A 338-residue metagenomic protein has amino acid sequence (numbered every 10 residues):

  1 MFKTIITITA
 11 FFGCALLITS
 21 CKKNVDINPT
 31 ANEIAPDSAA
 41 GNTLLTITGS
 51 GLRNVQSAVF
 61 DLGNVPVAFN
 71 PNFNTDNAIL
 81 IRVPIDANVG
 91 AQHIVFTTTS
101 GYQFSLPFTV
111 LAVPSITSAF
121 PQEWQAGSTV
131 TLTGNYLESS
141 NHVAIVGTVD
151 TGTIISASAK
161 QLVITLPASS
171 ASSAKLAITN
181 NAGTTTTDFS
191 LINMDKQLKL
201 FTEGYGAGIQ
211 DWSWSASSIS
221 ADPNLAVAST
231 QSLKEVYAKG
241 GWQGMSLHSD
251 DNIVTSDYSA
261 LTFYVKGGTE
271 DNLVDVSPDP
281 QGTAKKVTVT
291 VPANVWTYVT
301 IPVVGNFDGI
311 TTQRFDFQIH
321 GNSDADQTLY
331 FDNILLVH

Functional and structural regions predicted by a protein language model:
M1-S20: Sec-dependent bacterial lipoprotein signal peptides
A10, F263, I301, T312-H320: Hydrophobic/aromatic beta-strand segments within beta-rich folds
C21-D211, Q313-N322, Q327-T328, L336: Ser/Thr/Pro-rich low-complexity tracts
A39-N42, W124-G127, A228-T230, S256-Y258 (+1 more regions): Solvent-exposed, conformationally flexible loop/turn segments
S218-A221, A284-K286: Alpha-helical scaffolding within the catalytic cores of extracellular/periplasmic polymer-degrading hydrolases
I219-G244: Short carbohydrate-recognition loop motifs
A238-G309, A325-Y330: Extracellular ligand-binding interfaces
